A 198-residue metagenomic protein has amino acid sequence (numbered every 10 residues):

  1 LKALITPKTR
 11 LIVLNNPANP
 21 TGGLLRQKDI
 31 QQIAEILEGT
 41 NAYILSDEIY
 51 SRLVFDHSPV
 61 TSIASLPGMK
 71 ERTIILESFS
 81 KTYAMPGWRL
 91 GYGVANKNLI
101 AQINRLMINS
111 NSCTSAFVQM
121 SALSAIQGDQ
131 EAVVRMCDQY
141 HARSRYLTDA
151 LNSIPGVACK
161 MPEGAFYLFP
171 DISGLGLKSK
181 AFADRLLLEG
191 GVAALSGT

Functional and structural regions predicted by a protein language model:
L1-T198: PLP-dependent class I/II
